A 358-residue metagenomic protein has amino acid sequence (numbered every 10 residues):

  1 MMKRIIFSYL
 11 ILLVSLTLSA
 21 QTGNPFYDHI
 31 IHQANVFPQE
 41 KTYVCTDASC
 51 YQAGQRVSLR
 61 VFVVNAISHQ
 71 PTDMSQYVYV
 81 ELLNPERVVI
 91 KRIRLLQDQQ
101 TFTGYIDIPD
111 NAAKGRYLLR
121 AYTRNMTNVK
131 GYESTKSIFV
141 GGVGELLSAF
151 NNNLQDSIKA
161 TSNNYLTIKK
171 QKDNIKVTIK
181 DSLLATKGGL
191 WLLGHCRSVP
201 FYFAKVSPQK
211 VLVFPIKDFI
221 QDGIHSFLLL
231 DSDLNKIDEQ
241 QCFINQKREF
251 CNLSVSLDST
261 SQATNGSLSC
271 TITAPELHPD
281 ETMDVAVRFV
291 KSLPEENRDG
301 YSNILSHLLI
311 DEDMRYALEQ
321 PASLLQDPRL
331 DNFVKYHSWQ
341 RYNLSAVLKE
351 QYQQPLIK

Functional and structural regions predicted by a protein language model:
M1-D28, I272: Bacterial Sec-dependent N-terminal signal peptides
Q21-A34, P38-E40, V78-E81, P85-I90 (+2 more regions): Thioester-forming pentapeptide GCGEQ
E40-S68, E145-N152, K169-I179, L228 (+3 more regions): Beta-strand-rich structural segments
D98-I106, P200-F214: Aromatic sugar-binding surface patches on proteins that engage polysaccharides or sugar-phosphate polymers
T103-K114, M126, L212, I216-D222: Short, surface-exposed loop/turn segments at beta-strand-coil junctions that are enriched for proline with nearby
A112-A113, T123-G131, S198-V199, I220 (+2 more regions): Short acidic/polar inter-strand loop motif in beta-rich domains
K114-N125, S148, N152-Q155, L190-G194 (+1 more regions): Short, aromatic- and glycine-rich surface loops/edge beta-strands on solvent-exposed regions
L118, M126-N163, L277-I357: Acidic glycine/proline-rich low-complexity segments
